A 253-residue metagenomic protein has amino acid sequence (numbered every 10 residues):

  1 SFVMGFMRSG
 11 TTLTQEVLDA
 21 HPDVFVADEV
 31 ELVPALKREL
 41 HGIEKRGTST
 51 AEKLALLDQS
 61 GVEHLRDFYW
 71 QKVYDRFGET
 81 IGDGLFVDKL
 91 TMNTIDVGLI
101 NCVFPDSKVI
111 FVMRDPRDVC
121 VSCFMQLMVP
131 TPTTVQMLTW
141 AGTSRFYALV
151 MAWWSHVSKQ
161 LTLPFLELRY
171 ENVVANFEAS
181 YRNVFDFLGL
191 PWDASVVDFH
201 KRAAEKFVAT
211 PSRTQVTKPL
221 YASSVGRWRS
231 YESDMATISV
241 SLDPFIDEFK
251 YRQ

Functional and structural regions predicted by a protein language model:
S1, R46-L85, C123-E167, A175-Q253: PAPS-dependent sulfotransferases, especially Golgi type II membrane carbohydrate sulfotransferases
S1-F104, V112: Phosphate-binding active sites in nucleotide-utilizing proteins
V26, V109, F165-E167: Conserved beta-strand scaffold positions in the cores of enzyme catalytic domains, especially in NTP/NDP-utilizing
E29, R169-Y170: A secondary-structure boundary/capping signal
E31-V33, P116-V119, V173-V174: Conserved nucleotide-binding/hydrolysis micro-motifs of P-loop NTPases
T91, N172-N176: Acidic, metal-coordinating catalytic cores used for nucleic-acid/nucleotide bond scission and strand-transfer chemistry
T94-V97, D118-V119, M151-A152: Conserved coil-to-alpha-helix start sites within the AMP-binding
I100-F124: Conserved phosphate-donor/acceptor-positioning beta-strand/loop module used by diverse small-molecule
